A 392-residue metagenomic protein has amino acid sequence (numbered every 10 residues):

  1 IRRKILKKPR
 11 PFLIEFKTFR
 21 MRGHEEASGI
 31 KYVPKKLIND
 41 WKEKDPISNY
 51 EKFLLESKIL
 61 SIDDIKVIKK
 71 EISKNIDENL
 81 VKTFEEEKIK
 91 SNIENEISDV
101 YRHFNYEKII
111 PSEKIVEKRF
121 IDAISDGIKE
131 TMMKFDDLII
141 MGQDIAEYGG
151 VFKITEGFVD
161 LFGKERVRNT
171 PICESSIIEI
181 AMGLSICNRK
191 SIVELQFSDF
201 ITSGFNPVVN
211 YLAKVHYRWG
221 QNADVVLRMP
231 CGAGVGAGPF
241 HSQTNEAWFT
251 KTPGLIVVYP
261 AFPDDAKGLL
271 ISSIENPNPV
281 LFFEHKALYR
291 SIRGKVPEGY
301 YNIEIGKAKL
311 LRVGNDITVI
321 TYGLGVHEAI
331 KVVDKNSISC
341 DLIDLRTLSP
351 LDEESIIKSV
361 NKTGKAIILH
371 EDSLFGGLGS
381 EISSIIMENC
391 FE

Functional and structural regions predicted by a protein language model:
I1-E78, K90, I154-G157, L161 (+5 more regions): Thiamine diphosphate
R3-L6, F84, K88, I186 (+3 more regions): Charged, amphipathic alpha-helical interaction segments
K74-S112: Terminal amphipathic helices with adjacent charged low-complexity linkers/tails
T83, I140, A181, N188 (+3 more regions): Hydrophobic, well-ordered secondary-structure elements that form the walls of internal hydrophobic environments
E96-P279, F283, A287-L288: Thiamine diphosphate
